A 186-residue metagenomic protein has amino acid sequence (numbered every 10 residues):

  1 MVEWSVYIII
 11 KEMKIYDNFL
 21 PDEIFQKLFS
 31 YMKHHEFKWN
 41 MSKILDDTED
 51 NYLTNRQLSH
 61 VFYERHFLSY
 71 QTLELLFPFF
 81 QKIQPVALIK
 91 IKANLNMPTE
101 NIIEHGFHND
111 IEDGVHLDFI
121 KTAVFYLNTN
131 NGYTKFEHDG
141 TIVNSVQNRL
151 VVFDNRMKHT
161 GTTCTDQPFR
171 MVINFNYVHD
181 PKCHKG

Functional and structural regions predicted by a protein language model:
W4-A87: Non-heme Fe(II)/2-oxoglutarate
Q81, P85-N101: A short glycine-rich, His/Asp/Glu-containing loop-to-beta-strand
L95-V115: Conserved short histidine dyad/triad with adjacent acidic residue
I102-G106, D118, Y126-V146: A short beta-strand-loop-beta hairpin characteristic of the jelly-roll/cupin
G106-F107, K158-D166: Short beta-strand His + acidic residue motifs that chelate non-heme Fe in jelly-roll/DSBH and cupin folds
A123-V124, Q167-K182: A short hydrophobic beta-strand segment most commonly corresponding to one strand of the jelly-roll/cupin
V143-K158: Conserved metal-binding segment of the jelly-roll/cupin
